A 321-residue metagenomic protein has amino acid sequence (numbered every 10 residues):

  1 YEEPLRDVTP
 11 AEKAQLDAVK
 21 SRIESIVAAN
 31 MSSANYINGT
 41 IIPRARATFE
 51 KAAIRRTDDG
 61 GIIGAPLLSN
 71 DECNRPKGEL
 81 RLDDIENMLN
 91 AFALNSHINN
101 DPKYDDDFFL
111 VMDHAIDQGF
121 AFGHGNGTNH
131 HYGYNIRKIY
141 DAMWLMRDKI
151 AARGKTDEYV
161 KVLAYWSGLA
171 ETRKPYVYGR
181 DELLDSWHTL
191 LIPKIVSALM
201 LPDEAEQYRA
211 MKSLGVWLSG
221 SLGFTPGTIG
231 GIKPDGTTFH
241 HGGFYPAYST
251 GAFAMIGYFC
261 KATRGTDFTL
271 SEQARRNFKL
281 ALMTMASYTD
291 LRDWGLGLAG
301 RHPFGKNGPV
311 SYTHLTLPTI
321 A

Functional and structural regions predicted by a protein language model:
Y1-N38: Intrinsically disordered, low-structural-confidence terminal and linker regions
I26-S311: Aromatic-lined, polymer-binding surfaces characteristic of secreted/periplasmic polysaccharide-degrading enzymes
T313-T319: Conserved small/polar residues in nucleotide/adenosyl-binding loops
